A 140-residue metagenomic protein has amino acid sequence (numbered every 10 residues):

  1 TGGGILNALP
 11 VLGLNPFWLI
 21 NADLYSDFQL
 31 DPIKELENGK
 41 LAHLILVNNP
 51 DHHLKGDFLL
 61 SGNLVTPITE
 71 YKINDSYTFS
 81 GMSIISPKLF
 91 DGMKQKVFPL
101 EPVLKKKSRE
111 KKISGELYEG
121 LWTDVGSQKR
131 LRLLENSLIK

Functional and structural regions predicted by a protein language model:
T1-W18: Short phosphate-binding loop-to-helix
G2-I5, L54-D57, S80-S83: Adenylate-forming
A8, D23, F58, S86: Residue-level signal for inorganic ion chemistry
L12, L36-G39: Short, conserved loop/helix-junction motifs that constitute active-site signature segments in enzyme catalytic cores
P16-W18, L41-L44: Structural motif
F17-W18, Y25, L30-E37, N49-H52 (+1 more regions): Catalytic-core segments of class I nucleotidyltransferases/pyrophosphorylases that form NMP-activated intermediates
H43-D57: Short beta-strand-to-loop element that shapes/binds the nucleotide-sugar donor at the catalytic cleft/hinge
D57-L59, S114: Short, surface-exposed charged micro-motifs
